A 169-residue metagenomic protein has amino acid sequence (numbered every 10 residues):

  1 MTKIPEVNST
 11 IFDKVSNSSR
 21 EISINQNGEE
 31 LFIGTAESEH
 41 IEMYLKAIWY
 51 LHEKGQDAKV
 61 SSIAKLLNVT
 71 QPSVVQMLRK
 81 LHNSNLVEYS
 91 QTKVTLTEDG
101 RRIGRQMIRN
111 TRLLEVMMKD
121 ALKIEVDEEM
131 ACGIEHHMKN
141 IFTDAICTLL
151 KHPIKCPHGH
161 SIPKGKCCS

Functional and structural regions predicted by a protein language model:
K3-K14, G133-S169: C-terminal regulatory/oligomerization modules of transcriptional regulators
K3-K46: Short alpha-helical segments that sit at the start of domains
F32-V69: N-terminal helix-turn-helix DNA-binding core of bacterial DNA-binding proteins
P72: Key DNA-contact positions within bacterial/archaeal DNA-binding proteins
L78-R79: Short, hydrophobic-biased segments on the C-terminal half of alpha helices that form "recognition helices"
H82-T92: A short, conserved structural fragment
T92-N110: Basic, amphipathic "hinge/linker" alpha-helix immediately C-terminal to the N-terminal HTH DNA-binding motif
I108-I141: Arg/Lys-rich, alpha-helical DNA-contact motif
